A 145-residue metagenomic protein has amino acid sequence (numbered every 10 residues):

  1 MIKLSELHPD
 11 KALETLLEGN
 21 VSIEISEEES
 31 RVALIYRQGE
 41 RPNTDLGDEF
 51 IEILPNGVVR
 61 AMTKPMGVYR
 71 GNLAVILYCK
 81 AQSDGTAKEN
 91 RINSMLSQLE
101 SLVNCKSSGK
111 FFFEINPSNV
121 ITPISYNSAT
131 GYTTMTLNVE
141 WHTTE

Functional and structural regions predicted by a protein language model:
M1-P65, S108: Small/polar-rich, solvent-exposed N-terminal microdomains that initiate assembly or binding
K3-L7, T86, N90, N127: Charge-dense, low-complexity intrinsically disordered segments
L13, L17, I51-I53, G71-V75 (+2 more regions): Generic low-polarity alpha-helical segments
S22-E27, L46-E49, L96-E145: Acidic-leaning, charged glycine-interspersed low-complexity segments
S30, Y36-G39, V68-N72, M95-Q98 (+1 more regions): Secondary-structure boundary/capping motif
T44, A61-R70, S125-T130: Short, surface-exposed loop and linker segments with low hydrophobicity and enrichment for Pro/Ser/Thr
K64-R70, Y78-N104: Extracellular/virion structural assembly segments
M66-S83, G131-T143: Oligomerization/assembly interface segments of phage tail-like spikes and tubes
